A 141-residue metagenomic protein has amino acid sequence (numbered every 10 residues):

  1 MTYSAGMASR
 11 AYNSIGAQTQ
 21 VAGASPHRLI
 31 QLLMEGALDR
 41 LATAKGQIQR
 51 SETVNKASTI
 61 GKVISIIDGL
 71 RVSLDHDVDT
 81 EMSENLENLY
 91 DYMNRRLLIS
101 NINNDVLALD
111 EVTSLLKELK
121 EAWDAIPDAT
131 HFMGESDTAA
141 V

Functional and structural regions predicted by a protein language model:
M1-T43, Q47-R50, N55-G61, D68 (+2 more regions): N-terminal intrinsically disordered, cationic/polar leader segments that include organellar targeting peptides
